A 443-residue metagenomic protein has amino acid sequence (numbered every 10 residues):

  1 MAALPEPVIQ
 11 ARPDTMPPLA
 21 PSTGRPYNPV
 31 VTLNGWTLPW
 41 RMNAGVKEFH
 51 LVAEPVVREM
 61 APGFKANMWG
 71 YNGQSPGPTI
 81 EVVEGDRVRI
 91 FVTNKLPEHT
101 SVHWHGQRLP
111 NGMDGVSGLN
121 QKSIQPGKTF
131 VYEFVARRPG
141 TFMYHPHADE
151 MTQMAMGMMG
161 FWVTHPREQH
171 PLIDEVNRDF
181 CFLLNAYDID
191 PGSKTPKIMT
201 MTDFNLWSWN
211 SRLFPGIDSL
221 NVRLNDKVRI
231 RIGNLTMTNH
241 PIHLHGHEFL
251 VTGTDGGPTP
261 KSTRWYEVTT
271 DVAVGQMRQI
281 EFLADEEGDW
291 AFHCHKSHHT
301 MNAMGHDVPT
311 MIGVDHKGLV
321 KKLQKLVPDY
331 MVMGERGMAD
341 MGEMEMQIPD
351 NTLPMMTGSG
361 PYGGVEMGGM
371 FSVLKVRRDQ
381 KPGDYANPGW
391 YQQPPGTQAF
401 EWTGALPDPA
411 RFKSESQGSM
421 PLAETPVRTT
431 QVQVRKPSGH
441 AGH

Functional and structural regions predicted by a protein language model:
M1-H443: Copper-binding active sites and cupredoxin-like electron-transfer domains, recognizing His/Cys-rich ligand loops
